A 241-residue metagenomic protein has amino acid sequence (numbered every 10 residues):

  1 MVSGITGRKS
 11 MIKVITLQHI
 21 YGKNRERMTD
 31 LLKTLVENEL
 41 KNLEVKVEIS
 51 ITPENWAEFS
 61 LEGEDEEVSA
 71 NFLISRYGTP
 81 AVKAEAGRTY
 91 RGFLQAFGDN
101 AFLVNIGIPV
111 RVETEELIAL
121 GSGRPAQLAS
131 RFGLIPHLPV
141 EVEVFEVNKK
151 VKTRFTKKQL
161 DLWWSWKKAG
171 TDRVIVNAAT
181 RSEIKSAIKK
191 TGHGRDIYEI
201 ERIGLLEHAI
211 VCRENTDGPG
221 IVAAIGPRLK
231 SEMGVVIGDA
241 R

Functional and structural regions predicted by a protein language model:
I5-I74, F132-R241: OB-fold/S1-family RNA-binding modules
T29-D30, A101-L103: Ser/Thr-Pro-rich, acidic low-complexity intrinsically disordered regions of eukaryotic RNA-binding
S60-E62, L103-P109: Short, acidic/hydrophobic/Gly-rich beta-strand patch recurrent on exposed beta strands that often constitutes part
E67-T89, A129-R131: Short boundary/loop segments of OB/S1/cold-shock single-stranded nucleic-acid-binding domains
A84-N100, V140-V142: Structural detector for short beta-strands of small beta-barrel domains
A96, I106, E116, V144-E146: Short, structured patches in soluble enzyme cores that scaffold and shape functional sites
P109-G133: Beta-strand/loop nucleic-acid-binding surfaces
